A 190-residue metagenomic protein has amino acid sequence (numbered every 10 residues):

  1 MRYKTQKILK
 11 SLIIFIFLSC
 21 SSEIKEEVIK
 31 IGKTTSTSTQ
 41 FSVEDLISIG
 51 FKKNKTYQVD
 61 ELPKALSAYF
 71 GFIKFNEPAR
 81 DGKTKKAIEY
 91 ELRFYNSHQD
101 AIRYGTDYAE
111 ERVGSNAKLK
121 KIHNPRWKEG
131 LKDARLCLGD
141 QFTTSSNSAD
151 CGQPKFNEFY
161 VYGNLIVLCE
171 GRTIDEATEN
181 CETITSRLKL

Functional and structural regions predicted by a protein language model:
M1-L18: Sec-dependent bacterial lipoprotein signal peptides
S21-A79, E179-L190: N-terminal "mature-domain start" segment
I24, H98-Q99, T173: Residues that cap or initiate secondary-structure elements
I29-K33, I88-F94, L165-T173: Second-shell loop/turn segments in exported
I47-N147, G152: Short, solvent-exposed recognition patches
R126-L190: A short, solvent-exposed beta-edge/loop patch
